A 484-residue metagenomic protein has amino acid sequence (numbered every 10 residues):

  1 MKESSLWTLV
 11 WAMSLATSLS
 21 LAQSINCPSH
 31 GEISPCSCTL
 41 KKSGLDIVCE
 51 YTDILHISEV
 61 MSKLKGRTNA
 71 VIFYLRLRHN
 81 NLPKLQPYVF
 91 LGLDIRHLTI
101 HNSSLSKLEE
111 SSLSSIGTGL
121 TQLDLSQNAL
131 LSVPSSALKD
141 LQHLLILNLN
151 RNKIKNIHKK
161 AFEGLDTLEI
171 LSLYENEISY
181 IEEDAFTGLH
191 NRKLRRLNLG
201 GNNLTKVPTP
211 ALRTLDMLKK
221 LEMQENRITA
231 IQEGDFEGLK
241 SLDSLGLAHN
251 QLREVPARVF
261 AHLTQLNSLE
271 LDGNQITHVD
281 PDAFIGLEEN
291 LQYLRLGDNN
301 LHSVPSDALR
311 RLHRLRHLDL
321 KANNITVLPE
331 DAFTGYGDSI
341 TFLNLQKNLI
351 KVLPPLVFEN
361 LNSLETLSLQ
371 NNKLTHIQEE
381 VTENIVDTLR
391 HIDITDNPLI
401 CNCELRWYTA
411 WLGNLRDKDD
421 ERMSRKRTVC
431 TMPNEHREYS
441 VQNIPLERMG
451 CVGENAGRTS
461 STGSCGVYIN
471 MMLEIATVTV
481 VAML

Functional and structural regions predicted by a protein language model:
K2-L484: Extracellular leucine-rich repeat
